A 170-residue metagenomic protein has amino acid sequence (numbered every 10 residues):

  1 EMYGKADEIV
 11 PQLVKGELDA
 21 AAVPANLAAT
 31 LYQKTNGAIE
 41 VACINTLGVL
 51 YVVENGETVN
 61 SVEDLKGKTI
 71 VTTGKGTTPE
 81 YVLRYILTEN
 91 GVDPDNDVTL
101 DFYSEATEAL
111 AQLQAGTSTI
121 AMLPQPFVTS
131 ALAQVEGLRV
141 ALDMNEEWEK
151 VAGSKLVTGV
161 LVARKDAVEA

Functional and structural regions predicted by a protein language model:
E1-K5, A22-V23, P94-E105: Short beta-strand-to-loop elements that line the ligand-binding cleft of bilobed periplasmic-binding protein-like
M2, D19-V23, E40-C43, V71-T73 (+2 more regions): Structural recognition of the beta-strand scaffold that forms the well-ordered cores of secreted hydrolase catalytic
G4-A38, L50-V62, E80, T107-Q112 (+1 more regions): Pocket-flanking alpha-helical
N26-L27, A106-A170: Pocket-lining segment of extracytoplasmic ligand-binding domains
G37-I44, K68-V71, E146-A152, V157: A structural signal for short loop-to-beta-strand junctions that line the ligand-binding cleft of periplasmic/secreted
E40, T99, R139-V140: Conserved beta-strand segments of alpha/beta enzyme cores
E54-I70, K165-E169: Flexible hinge/capping segments at coil-to-helix
K68-T78, N90, D95, D101-S104 (+1 more regions): Short beta-strand->loop
